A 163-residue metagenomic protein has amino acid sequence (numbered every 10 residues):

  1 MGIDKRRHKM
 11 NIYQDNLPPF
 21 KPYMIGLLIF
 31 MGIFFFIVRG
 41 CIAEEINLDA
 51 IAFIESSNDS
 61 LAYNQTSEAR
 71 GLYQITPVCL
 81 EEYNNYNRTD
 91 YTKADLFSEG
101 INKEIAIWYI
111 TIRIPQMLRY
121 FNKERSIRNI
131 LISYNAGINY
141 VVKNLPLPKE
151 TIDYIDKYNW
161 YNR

Functional and structural regions predicted by a protein language model:
G2-D49, I54-S60, T66, P77-R163: Non-catalytic cell-wall polysaccharide-engagement segments
Y73-I75: Short glycine- and hydrophobic/aromatic-rich loop-to-beta-strand nucleating segment in the catalytic cores
